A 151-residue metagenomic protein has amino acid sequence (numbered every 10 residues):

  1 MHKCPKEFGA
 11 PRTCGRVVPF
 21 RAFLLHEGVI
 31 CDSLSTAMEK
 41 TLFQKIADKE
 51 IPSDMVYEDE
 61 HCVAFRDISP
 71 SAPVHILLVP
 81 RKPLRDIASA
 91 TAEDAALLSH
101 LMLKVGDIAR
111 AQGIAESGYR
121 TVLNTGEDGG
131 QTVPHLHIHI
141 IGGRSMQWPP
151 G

Functional and structural regions predicted by a protein language model:
H2-A10: Extreme N-terminal basic, low-complexity initiation segments that serve as generic localization/processing leaders
R12-T13, Q147: Alpha-helical transmembrane segments and their juxtamembrane interfaces
P19, F23-G151: HIT superfamily nucleotide-processing domains
